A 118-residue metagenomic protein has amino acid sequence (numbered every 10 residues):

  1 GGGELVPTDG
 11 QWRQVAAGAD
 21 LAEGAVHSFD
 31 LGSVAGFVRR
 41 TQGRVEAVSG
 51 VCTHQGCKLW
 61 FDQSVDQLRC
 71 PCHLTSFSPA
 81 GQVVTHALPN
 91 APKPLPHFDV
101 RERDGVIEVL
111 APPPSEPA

Functional and structural regions predicted by a protein language model:
G1-V65, P94-A118: N-terminal pre-ligand scaffold of iron-sulfur
L59-S64, S76-Q82: Iron-sulfur (Fe-S) cluster-binding segments and ferredoxin-like electron-carrier domains, especially [2Fe-2S]
D66-L74, V84-L95: Short cysteine/histidine-rich metal-coordination sites, predominantly Zn2+-binding motifs
P71, P79-A80, R101: Extracellular/periplasmic metallocenter environments
